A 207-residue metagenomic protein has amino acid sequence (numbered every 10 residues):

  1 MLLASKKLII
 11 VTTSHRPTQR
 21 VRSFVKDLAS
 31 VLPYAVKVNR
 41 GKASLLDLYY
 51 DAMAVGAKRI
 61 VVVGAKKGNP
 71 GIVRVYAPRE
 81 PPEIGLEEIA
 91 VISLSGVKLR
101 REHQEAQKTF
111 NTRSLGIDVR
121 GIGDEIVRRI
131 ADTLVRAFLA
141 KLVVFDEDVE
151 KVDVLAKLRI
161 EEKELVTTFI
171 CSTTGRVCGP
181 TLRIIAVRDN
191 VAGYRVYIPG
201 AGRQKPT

Functional and structural regions predicted by a protein language model:
M1-T207: Phospho-regulatory, Ser/Thr- and acidic-rich intrinsically disordered linkers and terminal tails that flank modular
